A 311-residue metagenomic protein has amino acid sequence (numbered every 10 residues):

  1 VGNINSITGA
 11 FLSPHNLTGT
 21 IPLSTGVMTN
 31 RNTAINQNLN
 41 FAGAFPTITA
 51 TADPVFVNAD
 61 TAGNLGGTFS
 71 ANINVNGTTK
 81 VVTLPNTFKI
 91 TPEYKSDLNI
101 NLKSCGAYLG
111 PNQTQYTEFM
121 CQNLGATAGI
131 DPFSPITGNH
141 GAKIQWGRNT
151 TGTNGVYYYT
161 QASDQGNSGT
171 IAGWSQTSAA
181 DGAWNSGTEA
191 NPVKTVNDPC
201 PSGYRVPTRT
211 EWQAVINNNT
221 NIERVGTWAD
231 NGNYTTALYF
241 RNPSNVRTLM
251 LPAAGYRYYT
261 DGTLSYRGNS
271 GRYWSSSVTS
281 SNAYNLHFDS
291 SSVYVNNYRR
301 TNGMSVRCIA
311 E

Functional and structural regions predicted by a protein language model:
V1-A10, G26, E93, Q122 (+3 more regions): Generic beta-strand hydrophobic packing signal
G2-T87: Tryptophan-paired
M28, N32-T33, F88-N99, Y258-G262 (+1 more regions): Short, surface-exposed linear segments at secondary-structure transitions and domain or protein termini
V55-N76, T83-K194, T220, T279 (+1 more regions): Short, compositionally biased
T79, K95, R247-M250: Short, solvent-exposed loop/turn motifs
A107, L124-A128, G138, T151 (+1 more regions): C-terminal, surface-exposed recognition/capping segments
